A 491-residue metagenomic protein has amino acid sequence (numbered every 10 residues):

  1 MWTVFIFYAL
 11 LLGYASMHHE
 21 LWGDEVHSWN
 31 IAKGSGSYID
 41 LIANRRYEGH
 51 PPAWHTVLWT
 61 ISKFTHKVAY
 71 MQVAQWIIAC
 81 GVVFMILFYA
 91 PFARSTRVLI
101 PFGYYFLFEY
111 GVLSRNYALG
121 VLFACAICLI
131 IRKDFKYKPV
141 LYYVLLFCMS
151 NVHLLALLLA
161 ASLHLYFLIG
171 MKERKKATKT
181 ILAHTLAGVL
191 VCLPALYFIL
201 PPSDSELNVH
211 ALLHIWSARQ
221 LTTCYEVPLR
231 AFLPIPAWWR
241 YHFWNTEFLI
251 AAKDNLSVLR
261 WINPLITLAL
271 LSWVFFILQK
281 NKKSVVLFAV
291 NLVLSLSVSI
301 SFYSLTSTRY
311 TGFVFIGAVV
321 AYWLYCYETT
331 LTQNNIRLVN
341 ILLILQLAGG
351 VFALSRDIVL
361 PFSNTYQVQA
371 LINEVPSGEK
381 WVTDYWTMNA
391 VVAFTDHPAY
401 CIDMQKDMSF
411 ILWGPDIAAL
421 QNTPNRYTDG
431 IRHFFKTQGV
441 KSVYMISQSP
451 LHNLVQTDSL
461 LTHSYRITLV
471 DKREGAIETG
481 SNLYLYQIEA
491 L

Functional and structural regions predicted by a protein language model:
M1-E25, A187-D204, L296-V298: Transmembrane signal-anchor helices characteristic of membrane glycosylation enzymes that use polyprenol
W2, I6, V73-V98, S272-F275: Transmembrane-helix motifs of polytopic, lipid-linked glycan transferases
W2, L186-V189, L268, E328-F352: Signature aromatic-anchored transmembrane alpha helix within multi-pass, membrane-resident enzymes that catalyze glycan
W29-A32, Y38-I77: Short hydrophobic/aromatic helix or loop-helix immediately within or flanking a transmembrane segment in polytopic
F106-Y110, C125-A126, P139-L165, A187-C192: Membrane-interface alpha helices of multi-pass inner-membrane proteins
V112-L119: Short acidic/glycine- and proline-prone juxtamembrane loop motifs at membrane-interface regions of multi-pass membrane
A348-K406, L491: Membrane-embedded, lumen/periplasm-facing catalytic core of multi-pass transferases that use lipid-linked donors
T383, H397-L491: Luminal/periplasmic acceptor-recognition loop/helix of membrane-associated glycosyltransferases
